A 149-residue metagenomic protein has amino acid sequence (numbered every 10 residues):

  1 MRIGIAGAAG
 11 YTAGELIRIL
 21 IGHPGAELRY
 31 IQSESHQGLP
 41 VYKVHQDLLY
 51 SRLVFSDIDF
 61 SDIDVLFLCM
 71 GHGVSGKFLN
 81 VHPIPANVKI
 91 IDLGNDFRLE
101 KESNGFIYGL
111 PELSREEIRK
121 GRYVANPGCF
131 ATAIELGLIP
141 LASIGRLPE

Functional and structural regions predicted by a protein language model:
M1-E149: N-terminal Rossmann-like NAD(P) cofactor-binding subdomain of oxidoreductases, focused on the glycine-rich
